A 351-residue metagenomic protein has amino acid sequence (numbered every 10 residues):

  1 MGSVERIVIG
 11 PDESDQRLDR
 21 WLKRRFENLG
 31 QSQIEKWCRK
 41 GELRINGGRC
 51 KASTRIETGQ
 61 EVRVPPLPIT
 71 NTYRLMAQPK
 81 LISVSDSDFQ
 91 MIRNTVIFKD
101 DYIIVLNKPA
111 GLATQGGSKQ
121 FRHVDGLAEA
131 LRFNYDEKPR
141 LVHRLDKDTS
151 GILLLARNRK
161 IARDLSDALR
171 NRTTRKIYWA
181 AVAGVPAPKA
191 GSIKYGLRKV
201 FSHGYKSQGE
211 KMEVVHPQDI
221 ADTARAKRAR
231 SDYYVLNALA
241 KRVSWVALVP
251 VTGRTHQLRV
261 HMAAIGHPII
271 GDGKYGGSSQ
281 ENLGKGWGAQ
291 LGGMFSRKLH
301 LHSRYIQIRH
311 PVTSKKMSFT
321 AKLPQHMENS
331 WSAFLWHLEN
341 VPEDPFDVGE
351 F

Functional and structural regions predicted by a protein language model:
M1-F351: RNA pseudouridine synthases
